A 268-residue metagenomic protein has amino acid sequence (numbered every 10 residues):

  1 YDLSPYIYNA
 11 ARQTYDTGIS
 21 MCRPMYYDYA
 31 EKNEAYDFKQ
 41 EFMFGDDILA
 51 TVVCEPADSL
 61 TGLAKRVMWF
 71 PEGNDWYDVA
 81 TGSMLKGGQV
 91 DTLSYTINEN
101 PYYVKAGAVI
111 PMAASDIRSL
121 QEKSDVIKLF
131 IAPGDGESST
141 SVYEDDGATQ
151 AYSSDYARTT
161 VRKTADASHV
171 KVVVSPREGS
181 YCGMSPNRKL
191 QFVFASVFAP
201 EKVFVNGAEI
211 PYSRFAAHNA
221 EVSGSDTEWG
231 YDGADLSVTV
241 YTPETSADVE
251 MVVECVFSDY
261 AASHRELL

Functional and structural regions predicted by a protein language model:
Y1-A208, Y212, A217-H218, G233 (+2 more regions): Catalytic core of carbohydrate-active enzymes
N219-D235: Extended, solvent-exposed segments with strong compositional bias
Y241-F257: C-terminal appended segment following the main domain
V252-L268: Mature N-terminal, pre-catalytic/accessory segment of carbohydrate-active enzymes
